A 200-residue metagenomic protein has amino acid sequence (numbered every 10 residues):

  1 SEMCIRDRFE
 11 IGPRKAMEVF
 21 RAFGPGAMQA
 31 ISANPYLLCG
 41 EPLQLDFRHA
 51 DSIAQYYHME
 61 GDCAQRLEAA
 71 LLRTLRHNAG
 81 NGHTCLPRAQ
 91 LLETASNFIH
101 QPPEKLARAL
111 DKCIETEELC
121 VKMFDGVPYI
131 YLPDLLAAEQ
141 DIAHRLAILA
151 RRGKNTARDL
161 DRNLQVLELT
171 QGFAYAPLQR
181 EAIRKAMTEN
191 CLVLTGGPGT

Functional and structural regions predicted by a protein language model:
S1-T200: Conserved ATP-binding/catalytic motifs of P-loop helicase motor domains
